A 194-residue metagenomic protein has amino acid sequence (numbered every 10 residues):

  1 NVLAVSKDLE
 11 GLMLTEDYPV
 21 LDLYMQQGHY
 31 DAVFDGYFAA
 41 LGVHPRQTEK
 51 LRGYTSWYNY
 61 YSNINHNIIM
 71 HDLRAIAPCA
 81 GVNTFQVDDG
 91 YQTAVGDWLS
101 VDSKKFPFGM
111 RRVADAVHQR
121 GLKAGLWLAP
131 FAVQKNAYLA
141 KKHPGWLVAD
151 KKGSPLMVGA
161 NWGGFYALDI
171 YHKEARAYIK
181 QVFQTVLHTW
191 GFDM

Functional and structural regions predicted by a protein language model:
N1-A80: Carbohydrate-recognition beta-sandwich/jelly-roll modules in extracellular/periplasmic carbohydrate-active proteins
E49, Y58, S62, G125-W190: Active-site-adjacent "subsite" loops/lids of carbohydrate-active enzymes
E49-G53, N83-Q86, K123-G125, D193-M194: Structural preference for beta-strand elements that scaffold enzyme active sites
Y54, F85, V117, I179: Conserved, mostly hydrophobic/aromatic
I68-Y91, T189-F192: Catalytic domains of carbohydrate-active enzymes, especially glycoside hydrolases
I69-A77, M110-A114, F183-Q184: Generic structural signal for well-ordered alpha-helices, preferentially at hydrophobic/aromatic core positions
A80, V113-A124, T185-D193: A structural motif corresponding to the C-terminal end of an alpha-helix and its immediate exit/capping segment
Y91-H143, L147-V148: Acidic/aromatic-lined carbohydrate-recognition and catalytic surfaces of CAZymes acting on diverse glycans
